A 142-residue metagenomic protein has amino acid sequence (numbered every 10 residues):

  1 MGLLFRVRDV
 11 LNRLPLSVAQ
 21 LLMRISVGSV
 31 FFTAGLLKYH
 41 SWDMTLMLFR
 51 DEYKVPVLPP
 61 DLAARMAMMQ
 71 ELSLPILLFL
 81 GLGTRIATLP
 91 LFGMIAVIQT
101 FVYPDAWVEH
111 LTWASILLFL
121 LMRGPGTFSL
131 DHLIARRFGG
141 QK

Functional and structural regions predicted by a protein language model:
M1-D43, V57-M69, S73, F79-K142: Extended, low-polarity transmembrane helix blocks
M44-E52: Short Gly/aromatic-enriched secondary-structure transition segments
